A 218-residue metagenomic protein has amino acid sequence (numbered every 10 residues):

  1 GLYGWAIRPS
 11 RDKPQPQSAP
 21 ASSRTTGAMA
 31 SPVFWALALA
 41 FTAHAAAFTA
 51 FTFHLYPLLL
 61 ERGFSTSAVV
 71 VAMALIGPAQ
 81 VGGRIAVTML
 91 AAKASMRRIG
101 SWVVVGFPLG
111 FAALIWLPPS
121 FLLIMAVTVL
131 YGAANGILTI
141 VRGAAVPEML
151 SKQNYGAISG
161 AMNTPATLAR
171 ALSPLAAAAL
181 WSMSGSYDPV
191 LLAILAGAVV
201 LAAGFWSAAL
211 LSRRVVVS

Functional and structural regions predicted by a protein language model:
G1-Q17, G204-A209: C-terminal membrane-cytosol helix-exit motif in multi-pass small-molecule transporters
A30-V87, S173: Extracytoplasmic gate region of multi-pass secondary transporters
G83-M96, W181-S182: Helix-to-loop junctions at the C-terminal end of transmembrane segments in multipass secondary transporters
R98-A112: Structural signature of the two symmetry-related core transmembrane helices
W116-A126: Helix-loop junctions at membrane interfaces in 12-TM secondary transporters
I137-L150: Intracellular juxtamembrane helix-capping segments at the cytosolic ends of symmetry-related transmembrane helices
K152-S184: A late C-terminal transmembrane helix in Major Facilitator Superfamily
A179-G197: A membrane-interface helix-boundary motif in multi-pass transporters
